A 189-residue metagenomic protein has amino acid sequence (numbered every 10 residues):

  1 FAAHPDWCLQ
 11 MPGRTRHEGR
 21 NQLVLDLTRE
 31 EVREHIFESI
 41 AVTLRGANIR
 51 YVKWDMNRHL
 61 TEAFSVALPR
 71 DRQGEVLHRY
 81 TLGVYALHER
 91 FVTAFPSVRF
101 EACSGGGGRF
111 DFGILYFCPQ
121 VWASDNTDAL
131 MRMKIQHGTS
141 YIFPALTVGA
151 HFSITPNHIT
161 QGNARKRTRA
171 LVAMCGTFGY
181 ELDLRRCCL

Functional and structural regions predicted by a protein language model:
F1, E18, L60-V66: Short acidic/His/Gly/Ser-rich catalytic and metal-binding motifs that mark active-site loops of diverse hydrolases
A2-E34, H78-R185: Glycan-recognition surfaces
L9-P12, K53-N57: Non-cysteine beta-strand/loop elements that form the S-adenosyl-L-methionine
N21-L25, A63-E75: Active-site-proximal beta-alpha loop/turn segments in soluble metabolic enzymes
T28-D55, V84-L87: An active-site-proximal structural segment forming one wall of the substrate-binding cleft that immediately precedes
V52, A63-F64, L182-D183: Extended hydrophobic-aromatic, low-complexity segments
W54-T61, S104-R109: Short, solvent-exposed turn/loop segments enriched in Gly/Ser/Thr/Pro and often Arg
C187-L189: Short, intrinsically disordered, charge-balanced linker/junction segments flanking boundaries in proteins
